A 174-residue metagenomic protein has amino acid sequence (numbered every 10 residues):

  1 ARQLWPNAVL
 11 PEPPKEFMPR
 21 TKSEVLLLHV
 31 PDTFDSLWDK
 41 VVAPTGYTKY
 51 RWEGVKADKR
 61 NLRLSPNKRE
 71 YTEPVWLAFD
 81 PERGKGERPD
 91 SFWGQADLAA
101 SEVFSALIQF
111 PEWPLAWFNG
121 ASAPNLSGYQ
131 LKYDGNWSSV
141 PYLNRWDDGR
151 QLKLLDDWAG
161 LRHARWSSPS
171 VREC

Functional and structural regions predicted by a protein language model:
A1-A96, E102-C174: A binding-site-centric feature that preferentially detects glycan-recognition modules on secreted/surface proteins
